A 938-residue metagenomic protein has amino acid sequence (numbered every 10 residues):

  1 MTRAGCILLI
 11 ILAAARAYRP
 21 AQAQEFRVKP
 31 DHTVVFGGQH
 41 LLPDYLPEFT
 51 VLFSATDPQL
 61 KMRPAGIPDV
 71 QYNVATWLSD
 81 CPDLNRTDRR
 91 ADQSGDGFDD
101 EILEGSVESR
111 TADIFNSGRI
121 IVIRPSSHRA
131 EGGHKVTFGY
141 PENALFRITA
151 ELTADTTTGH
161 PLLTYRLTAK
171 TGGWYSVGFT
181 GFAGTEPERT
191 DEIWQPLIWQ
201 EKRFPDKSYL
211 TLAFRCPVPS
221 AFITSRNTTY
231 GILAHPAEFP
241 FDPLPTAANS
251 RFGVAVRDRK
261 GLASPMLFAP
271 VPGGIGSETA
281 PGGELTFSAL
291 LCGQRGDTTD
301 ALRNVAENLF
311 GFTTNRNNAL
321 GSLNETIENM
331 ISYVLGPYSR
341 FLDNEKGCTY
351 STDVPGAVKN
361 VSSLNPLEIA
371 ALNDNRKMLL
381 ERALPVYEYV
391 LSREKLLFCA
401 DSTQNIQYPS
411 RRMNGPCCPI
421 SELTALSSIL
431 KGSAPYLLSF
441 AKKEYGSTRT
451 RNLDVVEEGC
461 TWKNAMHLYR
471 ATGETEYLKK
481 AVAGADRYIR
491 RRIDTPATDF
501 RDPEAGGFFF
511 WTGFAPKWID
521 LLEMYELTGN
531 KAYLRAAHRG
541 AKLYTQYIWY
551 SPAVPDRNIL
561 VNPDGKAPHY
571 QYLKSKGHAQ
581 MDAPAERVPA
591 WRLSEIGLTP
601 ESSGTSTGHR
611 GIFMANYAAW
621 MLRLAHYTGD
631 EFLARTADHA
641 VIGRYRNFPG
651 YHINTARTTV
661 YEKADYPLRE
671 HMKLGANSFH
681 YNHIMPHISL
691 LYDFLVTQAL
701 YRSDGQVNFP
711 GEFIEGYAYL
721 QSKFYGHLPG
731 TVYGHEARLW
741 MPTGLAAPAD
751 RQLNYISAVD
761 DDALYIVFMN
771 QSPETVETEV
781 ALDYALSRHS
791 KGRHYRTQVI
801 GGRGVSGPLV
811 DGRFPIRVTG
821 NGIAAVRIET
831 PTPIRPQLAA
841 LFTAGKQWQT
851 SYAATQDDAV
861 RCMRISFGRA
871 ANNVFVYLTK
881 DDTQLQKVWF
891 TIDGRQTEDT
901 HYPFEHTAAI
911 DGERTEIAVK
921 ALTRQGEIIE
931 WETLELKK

Functional and structural regions predicted by a protein language model:
M1-Q24: Bacterial Sec-dependent N-terminal signal peptides
F26, V34-L438, G446, G744 (+3 more regions): Carbohydrate-recognition beta-sandwich/jelly-roll modules in extracellular/periplasmic carbohydrate-active proteins
N308-A615, M621-L622, E631, H639-A640: Catalytic cores of extracellular degradative/oxidative enzymes
I653, S703-D762: Glycan-recognition and catalytic regions of carbohydrate-active enzymes
F768, V874-D882: Aromatic/hydrophobic beta-strand junction motif of beta-rich domains
D881-T891: Solvent-exposed loop/turn segments flanking beta-strands in beta-repeat/beta-sandwich domains
T907-R914: Surface-exposed, short loops/turns at beta-strand junctions within beta-sandwich domains
